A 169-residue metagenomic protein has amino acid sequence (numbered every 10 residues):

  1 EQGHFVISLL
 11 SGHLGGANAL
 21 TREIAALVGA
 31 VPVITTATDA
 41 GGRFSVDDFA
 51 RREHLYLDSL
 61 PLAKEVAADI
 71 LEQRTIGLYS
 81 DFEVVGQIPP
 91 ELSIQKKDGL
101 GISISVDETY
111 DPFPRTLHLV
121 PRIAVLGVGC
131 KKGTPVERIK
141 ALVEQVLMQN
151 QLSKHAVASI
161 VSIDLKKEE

Functional and structural regions predicted by a protein language model:
E1-D58, V66-K166: Conserved mixed alpha/beta catalytic, RNA-binding, or beta-rich assembly cores of soluble enzyme, regulatory
